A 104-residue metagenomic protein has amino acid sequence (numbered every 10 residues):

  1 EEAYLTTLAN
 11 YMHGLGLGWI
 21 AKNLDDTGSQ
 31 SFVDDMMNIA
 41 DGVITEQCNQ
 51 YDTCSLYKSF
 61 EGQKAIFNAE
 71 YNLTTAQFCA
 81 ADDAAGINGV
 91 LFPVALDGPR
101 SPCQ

Functional and structural regions predicted by a protein language model:
E1-Q104: Glycan-processing catalytic domains of CAZymes
